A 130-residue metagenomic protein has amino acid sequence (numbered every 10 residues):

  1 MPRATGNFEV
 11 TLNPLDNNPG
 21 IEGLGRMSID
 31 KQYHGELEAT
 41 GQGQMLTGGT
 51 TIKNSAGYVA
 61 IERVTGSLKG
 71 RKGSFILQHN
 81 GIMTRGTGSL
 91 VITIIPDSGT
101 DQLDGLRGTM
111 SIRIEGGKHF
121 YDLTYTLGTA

Functional and structural regions predicted by a protein language model:
M1-A130: Targeting-peptide/extracellular-domain and disordered-appendage signature
